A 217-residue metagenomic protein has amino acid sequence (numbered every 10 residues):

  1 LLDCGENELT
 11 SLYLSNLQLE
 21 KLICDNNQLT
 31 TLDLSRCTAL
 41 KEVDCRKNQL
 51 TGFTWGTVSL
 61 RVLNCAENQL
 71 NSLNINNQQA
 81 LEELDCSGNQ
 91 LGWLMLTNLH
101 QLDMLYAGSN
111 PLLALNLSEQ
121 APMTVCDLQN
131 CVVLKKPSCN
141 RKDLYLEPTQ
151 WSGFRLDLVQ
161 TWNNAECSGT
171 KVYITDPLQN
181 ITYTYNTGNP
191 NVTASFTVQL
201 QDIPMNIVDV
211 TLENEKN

Functional and structural regions predicted by a protein language model:
L2-C4, L12, E20-C24, K41-C45 (+7 more regions): Conserved hydrophobic beta-strand positions in leucine-rich repeat
S15-L19, C37-L40, G56-L60, N76-L81 (+3 more regions): Leucine-rich repeat
G88, D103-F154: Leucine-rich repeat domain C-terminal region
S138, N189-V208: Edge beta-strands of extracellular beta-sandwich domains
P148-G169: Change to "...patches in solvent-exposed regions of secreted, membrane-anchored, or virion-exposed structural
Y173-A194: Append "Rare intracellular matches occur via the same short Y/T/C beta-strand/loop motifs
